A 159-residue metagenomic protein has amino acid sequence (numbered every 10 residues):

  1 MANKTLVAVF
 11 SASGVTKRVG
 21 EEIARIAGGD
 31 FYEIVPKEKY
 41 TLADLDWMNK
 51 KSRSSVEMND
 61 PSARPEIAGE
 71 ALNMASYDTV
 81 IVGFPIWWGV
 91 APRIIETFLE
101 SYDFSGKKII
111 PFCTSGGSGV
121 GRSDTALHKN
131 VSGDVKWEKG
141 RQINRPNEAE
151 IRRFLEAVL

Functional and structural regions predicted by a protein language model:
M1-T79, G89-A91, E96, E100 (+2 more regions): N-terminal beta1-alpha1-beta2 submodule of the flavodoxin-like/Rossmannoid cofactor-binding fold
F84-P85: Glycine-rich, N-terminal phosphate-binding loop of Rossmann-like dinucleotide-binding domains
I110-N147: Short, glycine-/small-residue-rich phosphate/pyrophosphate-handling segment
